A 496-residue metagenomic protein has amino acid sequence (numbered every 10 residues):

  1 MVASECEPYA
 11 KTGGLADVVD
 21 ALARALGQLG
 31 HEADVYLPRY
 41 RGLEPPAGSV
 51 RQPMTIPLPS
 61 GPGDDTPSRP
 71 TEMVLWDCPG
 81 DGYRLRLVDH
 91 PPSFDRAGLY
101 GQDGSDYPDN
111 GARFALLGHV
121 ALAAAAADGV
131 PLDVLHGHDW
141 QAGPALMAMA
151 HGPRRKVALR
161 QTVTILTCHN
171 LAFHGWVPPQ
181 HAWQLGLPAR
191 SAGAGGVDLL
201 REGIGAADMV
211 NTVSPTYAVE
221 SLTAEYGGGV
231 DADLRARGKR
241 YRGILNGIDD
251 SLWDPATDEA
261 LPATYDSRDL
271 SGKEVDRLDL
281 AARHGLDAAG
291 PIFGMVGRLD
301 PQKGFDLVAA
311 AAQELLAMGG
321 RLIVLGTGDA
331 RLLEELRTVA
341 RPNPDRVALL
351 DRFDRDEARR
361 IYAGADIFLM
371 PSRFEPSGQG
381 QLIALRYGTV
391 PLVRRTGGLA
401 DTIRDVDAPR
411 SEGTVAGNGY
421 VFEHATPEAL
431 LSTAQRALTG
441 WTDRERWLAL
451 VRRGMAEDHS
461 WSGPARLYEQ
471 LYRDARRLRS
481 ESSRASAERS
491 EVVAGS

Functional and structural regions predicted by a protein language model:
M1-S496: Catalytic cores of nucleotide-sugar-dependent glycosyltransferases that transfer UDP/GDP/TDP-activated
